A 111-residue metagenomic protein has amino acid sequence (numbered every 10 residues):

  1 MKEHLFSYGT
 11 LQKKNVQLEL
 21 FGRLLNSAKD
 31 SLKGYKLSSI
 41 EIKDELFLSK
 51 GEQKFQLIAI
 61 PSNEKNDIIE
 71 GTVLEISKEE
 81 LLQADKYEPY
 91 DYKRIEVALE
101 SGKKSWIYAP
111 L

Functional and structural regions predicted by a protein language model:
M1-L111: Glycine-aromatic micro-motifs
